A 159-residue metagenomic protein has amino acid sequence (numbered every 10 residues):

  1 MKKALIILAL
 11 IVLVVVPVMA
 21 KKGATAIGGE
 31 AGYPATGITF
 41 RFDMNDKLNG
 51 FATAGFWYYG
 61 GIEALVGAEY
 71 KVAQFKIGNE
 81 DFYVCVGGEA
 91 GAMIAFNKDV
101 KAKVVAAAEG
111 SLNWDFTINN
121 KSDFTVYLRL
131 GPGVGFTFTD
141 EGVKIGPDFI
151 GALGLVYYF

Functional and structural regions predicted by a protein language model:
M1-A24: Cleavable N-terminal export/targeting peptides
K21, F136-T137: Extracytoplasmic loops and strand-loop junctions of Gram-negative outer membrane beta-barrel proteins
K21-G28, D46-F51: Short, hydrophobic/aromatic-rich segments at coil-to-beta transitions
T25-T39, A54-A64, F96-K103, F138-D148: Solvent-exposed loop/turn segments connecting transmembrane beta-strands in outer-membrane beta-barrel proteins
F42-V126: Gram-negative (and chloroplast) outer-membrane scaffold detector with strong preference for beta-barrel transmembrane
V66-A68, G146-F159: Outer-membrane beta-barrel "beta-signal"
R129-G131: C-terminal binding/interaction regions
